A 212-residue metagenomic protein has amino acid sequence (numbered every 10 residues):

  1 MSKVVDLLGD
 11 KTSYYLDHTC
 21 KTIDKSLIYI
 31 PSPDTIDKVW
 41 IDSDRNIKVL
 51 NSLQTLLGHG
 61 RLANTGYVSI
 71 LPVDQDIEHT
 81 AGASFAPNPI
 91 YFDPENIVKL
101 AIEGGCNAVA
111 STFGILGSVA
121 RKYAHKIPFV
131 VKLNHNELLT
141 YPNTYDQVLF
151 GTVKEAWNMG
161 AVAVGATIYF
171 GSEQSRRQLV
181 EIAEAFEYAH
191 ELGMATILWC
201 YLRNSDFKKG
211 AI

Functional and structural regions predicted by a protein language model:
M1-H79, S84, G117-K126: N-terminal amphipathic alpha-helix/helix-capping segment at the start of soluble metabolic enzymes
K25-I30, A63, V68, Q75-I212: Alpha/beta enzyme core
